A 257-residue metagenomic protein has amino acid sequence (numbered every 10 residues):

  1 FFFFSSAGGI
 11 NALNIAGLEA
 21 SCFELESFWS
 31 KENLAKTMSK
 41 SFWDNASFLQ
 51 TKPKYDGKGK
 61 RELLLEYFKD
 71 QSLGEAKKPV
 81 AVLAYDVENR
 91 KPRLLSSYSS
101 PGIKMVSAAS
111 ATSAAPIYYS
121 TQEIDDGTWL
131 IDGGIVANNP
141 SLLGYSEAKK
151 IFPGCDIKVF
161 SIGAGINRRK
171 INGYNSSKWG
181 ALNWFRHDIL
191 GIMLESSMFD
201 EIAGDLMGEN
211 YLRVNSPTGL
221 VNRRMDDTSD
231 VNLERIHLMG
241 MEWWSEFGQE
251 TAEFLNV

Functional and structural regions predicted by a protein language model:
F1-F2, K78-V80, C155-V159: Residue-level recognition of the N-termini of beta-strands and the immediately preceding loop/turn
F1-L64, K104-A109, G240: Patatin-like phospholipase
S6-N11, K36-S47, K91, S120-T128 (+1 more regions): Surface-exposed beta-strand-to-loop junctions that form interaction patches on eukaryotic regulatory domains
I15-L18, L95-Y98, S141-L143, I171-S176 (+3 more regions): Short coil/turn segments at secondary-structure boundaries
T51, S120, I124-D126, I135-A137 (+4 more regions): C-terminal helical/tail subdomains of lipid-metabolizing enzymes
P53-K78, N172-I202: Surface cap/lid and interfacial helix-loop subdomains adjacent to catalytic sites that gate substrate access
R61, L73-K150: Active-site gating loop/helix substructures
L83-N89, F160-R168, P217-G219: Glycine-rich beta-alpha junction loops
